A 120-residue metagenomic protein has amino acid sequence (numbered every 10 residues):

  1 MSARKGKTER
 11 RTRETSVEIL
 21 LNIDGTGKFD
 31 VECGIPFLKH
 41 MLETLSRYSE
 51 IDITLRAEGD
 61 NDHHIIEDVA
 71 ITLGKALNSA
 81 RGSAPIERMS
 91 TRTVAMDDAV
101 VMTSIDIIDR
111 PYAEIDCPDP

Functional and structural regions predicted by a protein language model:
S2-P120: Structural preference for solvent-exposed beta-strand-turn elements and adjacent flexible terminal/loop segments within
